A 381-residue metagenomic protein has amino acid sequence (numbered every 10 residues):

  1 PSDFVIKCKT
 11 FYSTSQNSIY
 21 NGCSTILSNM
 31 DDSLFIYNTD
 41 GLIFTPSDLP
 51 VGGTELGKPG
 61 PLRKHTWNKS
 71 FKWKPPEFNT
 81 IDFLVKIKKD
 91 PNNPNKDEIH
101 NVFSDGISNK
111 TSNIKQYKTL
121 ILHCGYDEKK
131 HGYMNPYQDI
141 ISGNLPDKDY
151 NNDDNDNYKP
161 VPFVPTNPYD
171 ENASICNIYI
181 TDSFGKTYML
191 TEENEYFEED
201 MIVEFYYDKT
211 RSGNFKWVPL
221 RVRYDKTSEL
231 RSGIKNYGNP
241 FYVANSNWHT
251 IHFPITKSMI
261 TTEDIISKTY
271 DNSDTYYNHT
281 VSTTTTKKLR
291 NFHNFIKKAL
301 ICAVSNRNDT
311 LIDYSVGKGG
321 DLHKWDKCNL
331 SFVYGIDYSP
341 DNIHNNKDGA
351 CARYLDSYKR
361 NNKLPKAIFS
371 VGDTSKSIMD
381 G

Functional and structural regions predicted by a protein language model:
S2-K257: Nucleic-acid 5′ end/cap handling module spanning
V85, E204-Y207, L300, D313-K318: C-terminal, well-structured subdomains that either form a transmembrane helix-short loop-helix hairpin in multi-pass
T269-N306: Class I SAM-dependent methyltransferase Rossmann-like catalytic core, especially the SAM/SAH-binding loop
N308-G317, Y334: Conserved class I S-adenosyl-L-methionine
K318-L330: Conserved SAM-binding loop of SAM-dependent methyltransferases across substrates and taxa, primarily the Class I
S339: Conserved SAM/SAH-binding beta-strand->alpha-helix loop
N346-A350: Conserved SAM-binding loop
C351-D380: S-adenosyl-L-methionine
